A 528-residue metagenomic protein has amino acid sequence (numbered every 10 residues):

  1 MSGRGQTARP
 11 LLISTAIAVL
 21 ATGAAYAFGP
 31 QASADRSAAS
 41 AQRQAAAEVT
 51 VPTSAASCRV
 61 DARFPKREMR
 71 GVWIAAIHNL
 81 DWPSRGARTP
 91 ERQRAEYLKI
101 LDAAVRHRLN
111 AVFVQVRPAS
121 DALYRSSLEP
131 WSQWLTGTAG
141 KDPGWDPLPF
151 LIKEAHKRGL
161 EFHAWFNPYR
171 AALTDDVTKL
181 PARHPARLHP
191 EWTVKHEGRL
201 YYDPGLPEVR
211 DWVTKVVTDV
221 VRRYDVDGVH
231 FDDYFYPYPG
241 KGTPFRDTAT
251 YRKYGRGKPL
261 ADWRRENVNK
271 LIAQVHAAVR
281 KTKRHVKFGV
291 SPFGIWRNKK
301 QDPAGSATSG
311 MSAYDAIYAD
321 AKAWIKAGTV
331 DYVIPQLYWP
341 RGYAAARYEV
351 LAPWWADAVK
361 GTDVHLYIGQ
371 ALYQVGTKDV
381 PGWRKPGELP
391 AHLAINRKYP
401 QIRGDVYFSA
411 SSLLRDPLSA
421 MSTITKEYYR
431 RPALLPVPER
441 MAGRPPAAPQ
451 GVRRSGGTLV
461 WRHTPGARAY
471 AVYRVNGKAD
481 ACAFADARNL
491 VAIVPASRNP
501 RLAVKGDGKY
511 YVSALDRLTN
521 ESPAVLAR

Functional and structural regions predicted by a protein language model:
S2-A34: Secretory targeting and sorting signals
D61, P65-G71, L109-S120, G144-V194 (+2 more regions): Glycine-rich, aromatic-flanked loop segments that form ligand/cofactor-binding clefts across common enzyme folds
R67, A75-A95, H163-A164, Y169-R223 (+1 more regions): Active-site-adjacent "subsite" loops/lids of carbohydrate-active enzymes
H107-P143: Aromatic-lined carbohydrate-binding/catalytic grooves of carbohydrate-active enzymes
L109, R117, R158, R187-T329 (+1 more regions): Polysaccharide-binding and catalytic clefts of secreted carbohydrate-active enzymes
Y318-A344, W355-M441: Substrate-binding cleft of secreted/luminal carbohydrate-active enzymes
G456-A467: Conserved aromatic anchor
Y470, P500-S522: Beta-strand-rich modules
